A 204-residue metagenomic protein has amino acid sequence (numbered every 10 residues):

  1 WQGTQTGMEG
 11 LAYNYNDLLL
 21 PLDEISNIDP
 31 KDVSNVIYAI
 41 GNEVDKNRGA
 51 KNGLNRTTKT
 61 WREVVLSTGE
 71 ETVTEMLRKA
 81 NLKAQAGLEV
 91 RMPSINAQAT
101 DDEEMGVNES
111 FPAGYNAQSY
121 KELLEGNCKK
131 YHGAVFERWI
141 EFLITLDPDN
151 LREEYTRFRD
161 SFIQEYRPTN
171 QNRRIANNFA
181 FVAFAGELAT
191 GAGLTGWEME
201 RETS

Functional and structural regions predicted by a protein language model:
W1-S204: Phosphate-handling catalytic cores of nucleic-acid transaction enzymes
